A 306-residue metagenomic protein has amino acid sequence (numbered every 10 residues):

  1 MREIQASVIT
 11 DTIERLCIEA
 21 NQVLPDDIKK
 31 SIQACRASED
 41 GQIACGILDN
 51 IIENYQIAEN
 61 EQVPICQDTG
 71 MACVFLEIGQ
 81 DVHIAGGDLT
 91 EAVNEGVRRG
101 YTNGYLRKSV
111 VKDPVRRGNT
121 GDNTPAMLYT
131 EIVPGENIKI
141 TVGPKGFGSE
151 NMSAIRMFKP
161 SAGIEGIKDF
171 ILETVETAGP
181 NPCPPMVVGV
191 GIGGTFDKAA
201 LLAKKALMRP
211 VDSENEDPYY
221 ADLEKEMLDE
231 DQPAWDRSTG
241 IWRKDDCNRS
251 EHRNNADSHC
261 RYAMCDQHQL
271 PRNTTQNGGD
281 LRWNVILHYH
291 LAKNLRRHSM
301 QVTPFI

Functional and structural regions predicted by a protein language model:
M1-V190, T195-A292: Non-transmembrane, aqueous-exposed alpha-helical and coiled segments at domain scale
N294-R297, Q301-F305: N-terminal amphipathic/hydrophobic targeting modules at extreme N-termini, encompassing cleavable Sec/SRP-type signal
